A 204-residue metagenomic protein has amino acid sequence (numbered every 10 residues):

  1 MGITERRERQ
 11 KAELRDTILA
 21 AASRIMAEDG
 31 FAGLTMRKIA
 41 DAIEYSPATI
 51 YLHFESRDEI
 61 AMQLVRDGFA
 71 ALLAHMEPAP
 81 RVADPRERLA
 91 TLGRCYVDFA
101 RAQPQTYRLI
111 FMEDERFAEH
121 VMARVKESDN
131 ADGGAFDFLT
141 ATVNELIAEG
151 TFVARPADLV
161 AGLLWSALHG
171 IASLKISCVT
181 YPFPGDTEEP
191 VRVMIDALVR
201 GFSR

Functional and structural regions predicted by a protein language model:
M1-E13: N-terminal intrinsically disordered/low-complexity leader segments
L14-A22, I39, L64-G68, L72 (+2 more regions): Generic hydrophobic, amphipathic alpha-helix propensity
T17, A21, I25-E59, Q63: Helix-turn-helix
E77-T106, D132, V160-L164: Hydrophobic alpha-helical connector segments
A102, A141, E145, W165-F183 (+1 more regions): Amphipathic C-terminal alpha-helical segment
A102-A123, S173-Y181: Amphipathic alpha-helical segments used for helix-helix packing
H120-E149, D158-G162, E189-R192, D196: Amphipathic alpha-helical packing segments from all-alpha helical-bundle domains
